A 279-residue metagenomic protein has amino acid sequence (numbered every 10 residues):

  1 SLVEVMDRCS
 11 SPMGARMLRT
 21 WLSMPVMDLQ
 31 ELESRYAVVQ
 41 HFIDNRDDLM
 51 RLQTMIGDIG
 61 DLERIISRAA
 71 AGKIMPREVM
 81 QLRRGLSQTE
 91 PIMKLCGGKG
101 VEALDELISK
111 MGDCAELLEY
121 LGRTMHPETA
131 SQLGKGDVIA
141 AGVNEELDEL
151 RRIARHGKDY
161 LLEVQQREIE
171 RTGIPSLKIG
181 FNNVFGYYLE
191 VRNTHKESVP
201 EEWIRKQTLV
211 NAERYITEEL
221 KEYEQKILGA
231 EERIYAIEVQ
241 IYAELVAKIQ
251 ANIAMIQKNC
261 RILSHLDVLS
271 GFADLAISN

Functional and structural regions predicted by a protein language model:
S1-N279: Alpha-helical coupling/stalk and coiled-coil linker elements that connect catalytic or binding modules and transmit
